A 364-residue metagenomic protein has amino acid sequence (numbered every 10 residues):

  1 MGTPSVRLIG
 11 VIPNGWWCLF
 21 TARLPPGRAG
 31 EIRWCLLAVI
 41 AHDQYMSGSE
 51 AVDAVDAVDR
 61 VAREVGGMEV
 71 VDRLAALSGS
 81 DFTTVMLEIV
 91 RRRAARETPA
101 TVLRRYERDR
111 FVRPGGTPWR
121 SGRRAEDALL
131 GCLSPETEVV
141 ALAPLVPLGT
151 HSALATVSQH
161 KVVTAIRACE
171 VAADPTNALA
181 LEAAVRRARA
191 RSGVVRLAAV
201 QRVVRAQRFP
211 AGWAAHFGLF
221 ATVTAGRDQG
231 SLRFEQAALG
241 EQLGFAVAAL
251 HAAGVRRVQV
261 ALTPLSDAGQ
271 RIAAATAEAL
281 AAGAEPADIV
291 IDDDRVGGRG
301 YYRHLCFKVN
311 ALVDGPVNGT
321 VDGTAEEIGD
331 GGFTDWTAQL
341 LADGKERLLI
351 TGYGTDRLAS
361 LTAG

Functional and structural regions predicted by a protein language model:
G2, G10, G15, G27-G30 (+2 more regions): Residue-identity detector for glycine
G2, R7, L19-P26, G323-T324 (+1 more regions): A residue-level detector for conformationally permissive "hinge/kink" positions
V6, V11, A22, A29-E31 (+1 more regions): Acidic, Ala/Val/Gly-enriched low-complexity intrinsically disordered segments
I40-G364: TRNA-recognition modules of translation machinery and tRNA-sensing kinases, especially anticodon-binding
